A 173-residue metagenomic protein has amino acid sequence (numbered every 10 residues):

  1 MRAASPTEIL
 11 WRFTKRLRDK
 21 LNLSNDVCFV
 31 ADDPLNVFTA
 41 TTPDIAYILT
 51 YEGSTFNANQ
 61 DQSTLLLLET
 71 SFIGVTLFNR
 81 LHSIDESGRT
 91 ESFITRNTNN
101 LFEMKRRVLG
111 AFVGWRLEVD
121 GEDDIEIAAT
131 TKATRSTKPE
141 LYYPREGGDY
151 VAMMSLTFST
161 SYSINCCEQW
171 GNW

Functional and structural regions predicted by a protein language model:
M1-T39, G53-W173: Charged, amphipathic alpha-helical segments and their flanking helix caps
T41-Y51: Short, well-ordered secondary-structure micro-motifs within conserved domains or adaptor modules
